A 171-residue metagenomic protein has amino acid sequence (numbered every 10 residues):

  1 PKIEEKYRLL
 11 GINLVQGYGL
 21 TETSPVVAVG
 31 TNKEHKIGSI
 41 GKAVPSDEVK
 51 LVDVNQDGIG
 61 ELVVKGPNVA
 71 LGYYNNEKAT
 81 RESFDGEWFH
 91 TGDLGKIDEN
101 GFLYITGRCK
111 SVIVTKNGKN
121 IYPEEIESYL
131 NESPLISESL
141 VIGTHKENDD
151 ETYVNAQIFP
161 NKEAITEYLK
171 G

Functional and structural regions predicted by a protein language model:
P1, P160-G171: Alpha-helical "lid/cap" subdomains adjacent to substrate-binding clefts that gate access and reposition the ligand
P1-H35, I136-S137: Gly/Ser/Thr-rich phosphate-binding loop
Y7, V49, G101, L130 (+1 more regions): Residue-level signal for inorganic ion chemistry
A43, D47-V52, D57-T115, D150: Conserved ATP-binding/catalytic segment of the ANL
L94, S133-K162: C-terminal boundary motif of the adenylate-forming
E125-E132: Short amphipathic alpha-helix segments
